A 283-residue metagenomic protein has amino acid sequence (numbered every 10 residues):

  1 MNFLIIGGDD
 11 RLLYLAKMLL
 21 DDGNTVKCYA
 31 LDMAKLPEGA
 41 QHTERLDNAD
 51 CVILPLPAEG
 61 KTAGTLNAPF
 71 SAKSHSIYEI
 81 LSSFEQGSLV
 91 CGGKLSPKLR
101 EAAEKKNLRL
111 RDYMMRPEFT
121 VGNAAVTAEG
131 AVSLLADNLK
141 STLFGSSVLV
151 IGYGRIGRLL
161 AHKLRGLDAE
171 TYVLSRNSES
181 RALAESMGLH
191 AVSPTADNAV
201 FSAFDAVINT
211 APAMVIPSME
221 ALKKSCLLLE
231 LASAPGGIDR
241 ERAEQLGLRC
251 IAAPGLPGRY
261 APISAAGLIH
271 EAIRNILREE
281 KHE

Functional and structural regions predicted by a protein language model:
F3-T43: N-terminal glycine-/charge-rich "phosphate-binding" loop or analogous flexible N-terminal tail
F3-Y14, L19, F144-L164: Glycine-rich adenosine-cofactor-binding loop
D9, A30-D32, S96, R176-N177 (+1 more regions): Residues in the short beta-alpha loop(s) of Rossmann-like NAD(P)-binding domains
D22-P37, L167-M187: NAD(P)-binding Rossmann-fold cofactor-contacting core
D50-C51, L89, S147, D205-A206 (+1 more regions): Structural motif
L54-F144, A253, A272: Glycine/serine-rich phosphate-binding loop and adjoining beta1-alpha1 elements at the start of nucleotide-handling
P57-E59, K73-F84, A184-G258: Rossmann-like adenosine-cofactor binding region
K94-R111, A232-L277: Rossmann-fold NAD(P)-binding glycine/threonine-rich loop
